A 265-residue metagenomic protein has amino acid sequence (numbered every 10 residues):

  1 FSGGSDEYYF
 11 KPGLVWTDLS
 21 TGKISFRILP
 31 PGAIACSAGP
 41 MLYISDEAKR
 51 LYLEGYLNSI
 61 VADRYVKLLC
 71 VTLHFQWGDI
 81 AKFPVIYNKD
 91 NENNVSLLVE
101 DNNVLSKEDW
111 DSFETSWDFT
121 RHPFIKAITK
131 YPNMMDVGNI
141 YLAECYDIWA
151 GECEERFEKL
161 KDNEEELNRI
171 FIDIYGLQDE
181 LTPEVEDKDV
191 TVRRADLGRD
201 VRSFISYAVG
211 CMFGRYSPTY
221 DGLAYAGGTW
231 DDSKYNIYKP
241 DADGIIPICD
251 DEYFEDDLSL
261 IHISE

Functional and structural regions predicted by a protein language model:
F1, S5, G13, G22 (+6 more regions): Unusually extended, aromatic-enriched hydrophobic runs near protein termini
F1-P31, I174-G176, P183-R199: Flexible, glycine/threonine-enriched loop-and-boundary segments that flank and lead into catalytic domains of large
S2-D6, L14, I28, G32 (+7 more regions): Hydrophobic alpha-helical scaffolding
S2-G3, K11, R50-G55, Q76-A81 (+3 more regions): Low-complexity, flexible helical/coil segments
E7-F10, T17-K82, S96-D101, L105: Basic, amphipathic alpha-helical recognition segments used for DNA target recognition
P84-L260, S264: Non-catalytic DNA-recognition/assembly elements of restriction-modification systems
